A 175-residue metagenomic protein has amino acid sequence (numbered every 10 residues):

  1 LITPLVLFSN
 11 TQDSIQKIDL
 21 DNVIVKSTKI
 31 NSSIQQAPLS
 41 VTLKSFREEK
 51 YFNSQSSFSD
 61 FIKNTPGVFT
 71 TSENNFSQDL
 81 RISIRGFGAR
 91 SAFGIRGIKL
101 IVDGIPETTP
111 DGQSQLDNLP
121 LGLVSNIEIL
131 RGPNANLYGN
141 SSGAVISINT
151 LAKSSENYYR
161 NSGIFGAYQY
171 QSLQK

Functional and structural regions predicted by a protein language model:
L1-I15, L20: Bacterial Sec-dependent N-terminal signal peptides
Q16, A37, F69-R81, G139-S142: Short, glycine-/polar-rich solvent-exposed loops and beta-turns at beta-strand/coil boundaries
N22-N53, D79-S83, I98, N157: N-terminal periplasmic "start-of-domain" segments of outer-membrane beta-barrel proteins
T28, G132, N149, I164-Y168: Outer-membrane beta-barrel pore domains and translocons
S59-I105: Extracytoplasmic beta-strand/coil segments of soluble accessory domains associated with Gram-negative outer-membrane
F61, R81-R85, I98-I101, Q115 (+3 more regions): N-terminal periplasmic accessory domains that precede and gate Gram-negative outer-membrane beta-barrel machines
T70, G97-I98, I105-R131: Short acidic/polar hinge/loop motifs at secondary-structure boundaries that mediate gating or recognition
S77, Q169-S172: Membrane-spanning beta-strands of outer-membrane beta-barrel proteins
